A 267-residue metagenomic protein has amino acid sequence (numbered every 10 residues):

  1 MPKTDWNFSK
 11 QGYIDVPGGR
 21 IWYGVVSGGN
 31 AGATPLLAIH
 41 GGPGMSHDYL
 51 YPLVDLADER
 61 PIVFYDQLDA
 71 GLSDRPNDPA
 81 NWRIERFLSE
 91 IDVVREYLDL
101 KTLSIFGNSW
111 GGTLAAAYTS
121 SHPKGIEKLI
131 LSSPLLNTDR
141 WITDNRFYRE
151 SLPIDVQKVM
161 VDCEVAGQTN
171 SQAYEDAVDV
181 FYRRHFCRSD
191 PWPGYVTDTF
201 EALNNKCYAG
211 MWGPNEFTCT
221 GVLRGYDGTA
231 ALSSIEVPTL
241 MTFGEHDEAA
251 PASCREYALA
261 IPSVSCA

Functional and structural regions predicted by a protein language model:
P2-R20: N-terminal cap/lid segment of alpha/beta-hydrolase-fold proteins
P17-P76, A80: Conserved HGGG/HGGXW glycine-rich cap/lid loop of the alpha/beta-hydrolase fold
V63-W110: Active-site loop/oxyanion-hole signature of alpha/beta-hydrolase fold enzymes
K101-F147: Conserved hydrolase catalytic core segment
D139-N204: Helix-rich cap/lid subdomain of alpha/beta-hydrolase
G194-G228: Hydrophobic, aromatic-rich cap/lid helix
I235, M241-F243: Short beta-strand/loop motif that positions the catalytic acidic residue of the alpha/beta-hydrolase fold
E248-S253: Conserved alpha/beta-hydrolase "acid-adjacent" motif
